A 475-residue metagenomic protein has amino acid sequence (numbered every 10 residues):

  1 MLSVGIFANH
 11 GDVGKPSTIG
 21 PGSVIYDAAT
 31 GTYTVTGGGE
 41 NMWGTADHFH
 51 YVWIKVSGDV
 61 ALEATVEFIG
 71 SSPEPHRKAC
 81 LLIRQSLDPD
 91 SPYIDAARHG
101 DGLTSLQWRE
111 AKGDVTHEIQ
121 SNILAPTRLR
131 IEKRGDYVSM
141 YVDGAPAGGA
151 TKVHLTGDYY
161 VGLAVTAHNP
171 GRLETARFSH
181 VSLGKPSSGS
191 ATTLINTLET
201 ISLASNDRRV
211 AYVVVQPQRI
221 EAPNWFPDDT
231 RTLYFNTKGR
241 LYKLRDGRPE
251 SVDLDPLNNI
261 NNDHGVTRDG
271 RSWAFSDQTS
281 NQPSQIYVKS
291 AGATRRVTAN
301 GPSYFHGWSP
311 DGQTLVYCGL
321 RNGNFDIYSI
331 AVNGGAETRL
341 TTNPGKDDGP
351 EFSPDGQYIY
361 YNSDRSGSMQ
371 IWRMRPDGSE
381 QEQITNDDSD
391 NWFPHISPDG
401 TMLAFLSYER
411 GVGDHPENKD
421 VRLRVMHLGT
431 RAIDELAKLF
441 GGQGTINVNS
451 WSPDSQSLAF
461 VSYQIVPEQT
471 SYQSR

Functional and structural regions predicted by a protein language model:
M1-S3, R475: Bacterial/eukaryotic Sec-type N-terminal signal peptides
V4-G189: Extracellular glycan-recognition regions
S187-R475: Sequence signature of WD/YWTD-type beta-propeller architectures
